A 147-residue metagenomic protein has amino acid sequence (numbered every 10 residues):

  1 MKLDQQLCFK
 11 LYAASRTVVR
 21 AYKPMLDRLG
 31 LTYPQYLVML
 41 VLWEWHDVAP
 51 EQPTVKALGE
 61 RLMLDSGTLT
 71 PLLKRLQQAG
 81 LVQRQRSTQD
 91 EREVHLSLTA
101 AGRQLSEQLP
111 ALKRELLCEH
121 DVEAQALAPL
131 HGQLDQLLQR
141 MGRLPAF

Functional and structural regions predicted by a protein language model:
M1-L29, A79-L81, A128, Q136 (+1 more regions): N-terminal leader segment of winged-helix/HTH proteins
V19, K74-G132: Charged, amphipathic alpha-helical coiled-coil/dimerization segments
R20-D65: N-terminal helix-turn-helix DNA-binding core of bacterial DNA-binding proteins
V55-K56, G67, K74, V94: Residues within helix-turn-helix
R143-A146: Short, charged, intrinsically disordered terminal tails
